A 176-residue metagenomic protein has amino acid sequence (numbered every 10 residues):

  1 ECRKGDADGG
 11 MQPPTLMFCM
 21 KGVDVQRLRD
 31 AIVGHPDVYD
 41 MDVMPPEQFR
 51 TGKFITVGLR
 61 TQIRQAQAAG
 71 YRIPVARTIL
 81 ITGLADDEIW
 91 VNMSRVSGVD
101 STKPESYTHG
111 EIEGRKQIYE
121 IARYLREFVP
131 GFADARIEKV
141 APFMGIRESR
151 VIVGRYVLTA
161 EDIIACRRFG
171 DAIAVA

Functional and structural regions predicted by a protein language model:
C2-A176: Flavin (FAD/FMN)-binding glycine-rich loop and adjacent Rossmann-like elements that form
